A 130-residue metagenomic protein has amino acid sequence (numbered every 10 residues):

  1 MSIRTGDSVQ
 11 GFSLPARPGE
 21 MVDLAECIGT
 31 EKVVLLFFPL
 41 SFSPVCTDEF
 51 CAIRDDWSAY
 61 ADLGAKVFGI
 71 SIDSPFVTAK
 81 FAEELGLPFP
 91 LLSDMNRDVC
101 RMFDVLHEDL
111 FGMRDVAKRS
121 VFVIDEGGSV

Functional and structural regions predicted by a protein language model:
M1-V130: Chalcogenol-based redox active-site neighborhoods
